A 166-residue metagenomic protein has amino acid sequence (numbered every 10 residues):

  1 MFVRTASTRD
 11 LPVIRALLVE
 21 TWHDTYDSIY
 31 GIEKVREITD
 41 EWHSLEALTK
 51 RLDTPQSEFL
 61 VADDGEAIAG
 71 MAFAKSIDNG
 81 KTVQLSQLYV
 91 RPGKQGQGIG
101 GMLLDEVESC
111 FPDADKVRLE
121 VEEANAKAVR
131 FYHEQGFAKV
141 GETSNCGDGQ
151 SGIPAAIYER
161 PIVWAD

Functional and structural regions predicted by a protein language model:
M1-V3: Extreme N-terminal starter segment of soluble prokaryotic enzymes
T5-R9, A16-Q95, G101-C110, N145 (+1 more regions): Acetyl-CoA-dependent GNAT
A6-P12, A114-L119: Short, charged low-complexity linear motifs
V13, M102, K127-R130: Alpha-helical macromolecular-interaction surfaces
R51, V83, K116-V129, H133-D166: C-terminal "cap" of GNAT-fold acetyltransferases
